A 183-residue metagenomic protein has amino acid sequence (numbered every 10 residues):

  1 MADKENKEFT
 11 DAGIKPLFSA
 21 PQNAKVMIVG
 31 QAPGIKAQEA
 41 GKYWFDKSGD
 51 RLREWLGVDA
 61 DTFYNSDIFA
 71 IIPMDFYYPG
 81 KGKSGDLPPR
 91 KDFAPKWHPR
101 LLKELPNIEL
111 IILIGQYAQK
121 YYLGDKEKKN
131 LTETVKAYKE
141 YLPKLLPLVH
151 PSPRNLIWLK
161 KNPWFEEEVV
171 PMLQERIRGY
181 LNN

Functional and structural regions predicted by a protein language model:
M1-G179: A polyanion-binding, active-site-adjacent surface
